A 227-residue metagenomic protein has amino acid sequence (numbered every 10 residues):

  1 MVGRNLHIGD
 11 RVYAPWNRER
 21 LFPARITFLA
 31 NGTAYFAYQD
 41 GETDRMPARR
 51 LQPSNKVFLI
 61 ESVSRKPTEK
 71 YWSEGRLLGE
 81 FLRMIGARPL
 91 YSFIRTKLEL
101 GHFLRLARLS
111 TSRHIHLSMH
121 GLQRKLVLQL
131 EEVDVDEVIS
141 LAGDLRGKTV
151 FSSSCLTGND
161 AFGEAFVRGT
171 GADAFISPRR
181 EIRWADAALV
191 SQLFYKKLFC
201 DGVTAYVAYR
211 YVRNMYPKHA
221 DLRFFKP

Functional and structural regions predicted by a protein language model:
M1-I8: Mixed-charge, Lys/Arg-rich low-complexity intrinsically disordered regions
R11, P15-P47: Basic/aromatic-rich interaction segments and small domains that mediate binding to polyanionic partners
Q52-H114, S152-S153: A domain-level signal for caspase-like cysteine endopeptidase catalytic cores and their zymogen-processing architecture
P53, V57, E131-A142, C200-P227: Caspase-like cysteine protease fold
S64-E69, K97-E99, G121-K125, L156-N159 (+1 more regions): Short acidic, S/G/P-rich loop/turn micro-motifs used as interaction or catalytic elements
R113-L126, G169-A174: Active-site microenvironments of hydrolase-like enzyme catalytic domains
L128-S191: Catalytic cores of nucleophile-dependent amide-cleaving enzymes
L189-G202: Active-site proximal helix-loop segment of RNase H-like, two-metal nucleases, encompassing DDE(D)
